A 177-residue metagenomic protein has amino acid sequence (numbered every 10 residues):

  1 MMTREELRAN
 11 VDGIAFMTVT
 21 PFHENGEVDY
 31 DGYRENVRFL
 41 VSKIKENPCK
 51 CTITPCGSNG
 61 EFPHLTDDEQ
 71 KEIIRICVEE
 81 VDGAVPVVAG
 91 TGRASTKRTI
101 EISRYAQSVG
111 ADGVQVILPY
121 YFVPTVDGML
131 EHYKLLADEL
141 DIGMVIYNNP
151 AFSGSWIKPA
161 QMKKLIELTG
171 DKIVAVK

Functional and structural regions predicted by a protein language model:
M2-W156, I173: Active-site beta->alpha loop and helix N-cap motifs at the rims of alpha/beta catalytic domains
Q161-K177: Active-site/ligand-binding-proximal alpha/beta "capping" segment
